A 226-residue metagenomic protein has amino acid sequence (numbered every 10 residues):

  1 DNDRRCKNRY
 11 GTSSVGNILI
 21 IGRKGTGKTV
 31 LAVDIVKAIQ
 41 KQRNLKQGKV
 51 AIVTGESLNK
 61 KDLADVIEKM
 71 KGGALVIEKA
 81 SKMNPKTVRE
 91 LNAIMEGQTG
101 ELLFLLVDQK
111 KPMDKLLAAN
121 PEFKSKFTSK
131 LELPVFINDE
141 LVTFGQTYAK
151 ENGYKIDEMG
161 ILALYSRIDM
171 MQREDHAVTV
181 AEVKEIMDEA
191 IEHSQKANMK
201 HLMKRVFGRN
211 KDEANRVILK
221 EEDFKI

Functional and structural regions predicted by a protein language model:
D1-G16: Pre-Walker A (pre-P-loop) alpha-helix and adjacent loop at the N terminus of AAA/AAA+ ATPase modules, a conserved
V15-Q47, F127: Walker A/P-loop
T26, K82-M83, P112, E192: Residues immediately C-terminal
A38-M70: AAA+/P-loop NTPase substrate/partner-engagement loops
S57-G97: Conserved alpha-helical scaffold flanking the Walker A/P-loop in AAA+ ATPase domains
M83-K124: Conserved catalytic/switch belt of AAA+ P-loop NTPases
A118-F136: A short helix-turn-beta junction within AAA+ P-loop NTPase domains corresponding to the substrate/partner-engaging
Y148-K155, L162-I226: C-terminal alpha-helical "lid" subdomain
